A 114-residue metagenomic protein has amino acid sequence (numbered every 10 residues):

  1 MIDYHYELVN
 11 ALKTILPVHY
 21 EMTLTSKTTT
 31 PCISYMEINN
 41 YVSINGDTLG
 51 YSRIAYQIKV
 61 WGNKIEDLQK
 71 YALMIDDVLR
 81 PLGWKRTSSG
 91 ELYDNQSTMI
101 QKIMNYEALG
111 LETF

Functional and structural regions predicted by a protein language model:
M1-T48, K70-Y71: Small/polar-rich, solvent-exposed N-terminal microdomains that initiate assembly or binding
T25, I38-N40, N63, L109-T113: Generic structural motif
T48-R53, L73-I75: Short intrinsically disordered coil segments
G50-N63, I100-G110: Oligomerization/assembly interface segments of phage tail-like spikes and tubes
L73-F114: Acidic-leaning, charged glycine-interspersed low-complexity segments
